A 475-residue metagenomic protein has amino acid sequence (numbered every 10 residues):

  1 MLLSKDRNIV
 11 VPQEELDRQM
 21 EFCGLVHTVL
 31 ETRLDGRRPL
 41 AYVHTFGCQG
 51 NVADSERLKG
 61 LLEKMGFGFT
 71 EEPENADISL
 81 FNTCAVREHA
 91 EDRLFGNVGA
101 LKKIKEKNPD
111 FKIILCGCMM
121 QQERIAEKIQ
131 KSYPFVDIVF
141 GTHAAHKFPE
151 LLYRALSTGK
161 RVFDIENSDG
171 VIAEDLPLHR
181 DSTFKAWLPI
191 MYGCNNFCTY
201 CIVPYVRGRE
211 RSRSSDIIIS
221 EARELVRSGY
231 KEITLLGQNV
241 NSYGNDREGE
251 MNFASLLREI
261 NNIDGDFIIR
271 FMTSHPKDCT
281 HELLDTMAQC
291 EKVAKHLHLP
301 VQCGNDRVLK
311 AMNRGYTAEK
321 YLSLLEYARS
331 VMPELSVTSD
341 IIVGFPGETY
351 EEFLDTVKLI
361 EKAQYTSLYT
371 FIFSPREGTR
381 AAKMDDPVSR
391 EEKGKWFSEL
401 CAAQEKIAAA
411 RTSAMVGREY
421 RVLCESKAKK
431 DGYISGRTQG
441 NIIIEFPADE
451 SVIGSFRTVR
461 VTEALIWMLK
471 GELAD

Functional and structural regions predicted by a protein language model:
M1-Y243, E282, L297, E319-S330 (+4 more regions): Proteins enriched for Cys/Gly/acidic motifs involved in redox and nucleic-acid/cofactor modification
K5-I9, K383-D475: Terminal RNA-binding accessory module
C48, G244-N261, G265, M312 (+1 more regions): Radical SAM enzyme [4Fe-4S]-AdoMet core and its adjacent flexible, acidic and glycine-rich loops/tails across
D110-L115, R124, R227-Y350, E361: Conserved SAM/AdoMet-binding glycine-rich loop
H146, N196, N241, D306-R307 (+2 more regions): Glycine-centered loop/turn positions within well-structured domains that cap or flank conserved ligand/cofactor-binding
D181-F184, C194-N196, V293, C303 (+5 more regions): Short flexible coil/turn linkers enriched for glycine and charged/polar residues that connect secondary-structure
C198, I218, L235, F271 (+7 more regions): Conserved, mostly hydrophobic/aromatic
G237, T273, V301-C303, S339-V343 (+6 more regions): Active-site proximal loops enriched in glycine and acidic residues that flank catalytic Cys/His/Asp and coordinate
